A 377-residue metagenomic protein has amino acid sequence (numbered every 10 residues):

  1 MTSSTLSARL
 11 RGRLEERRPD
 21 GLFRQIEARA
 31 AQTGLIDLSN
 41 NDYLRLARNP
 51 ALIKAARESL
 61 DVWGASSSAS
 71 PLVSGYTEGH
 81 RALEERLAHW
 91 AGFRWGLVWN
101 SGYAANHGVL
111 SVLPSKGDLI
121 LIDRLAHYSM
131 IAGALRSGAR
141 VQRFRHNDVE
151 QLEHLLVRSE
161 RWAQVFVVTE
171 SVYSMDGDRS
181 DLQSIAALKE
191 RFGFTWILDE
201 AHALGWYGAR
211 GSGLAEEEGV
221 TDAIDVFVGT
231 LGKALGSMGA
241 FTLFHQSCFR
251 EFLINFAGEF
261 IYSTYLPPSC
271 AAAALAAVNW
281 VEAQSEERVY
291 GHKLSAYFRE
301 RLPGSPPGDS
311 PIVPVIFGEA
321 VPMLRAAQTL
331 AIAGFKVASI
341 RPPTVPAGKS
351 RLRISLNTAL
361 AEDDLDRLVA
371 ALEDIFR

Functional and structural regions predicted by a protein language model:
T2-A65, F194: N-terminal "arm"/small-domain region of PLP-dependent enzymes with the aminotransferase-like
L46-A47, V289-G334, T344, G348-K349 (+1 more regions): Conserved PLP-binding catalytic core of the aspartate aminotransferase-like
P50, K54, E58, V62 (+4 more regions): PLP-dependent enzyme catalytic core of the Aspartate aminotransferase-like
K54, S59-S101: Conserved N-terminal alpha-helix of the aminotransferase class I/II PLP-enzyme fold
N100-Y103, L121-S137: Substrate-binding/gating loop at the entrance of the active-site cleft, primarily in PLP-dependent aminotransferase-like
V109-Y128, V149: Conserved PLP-anchoring active-site segment centered on the Schiff-base-forming lysine
Q142, H146-L198: Active-site phosphate-binding strand-loop segment of PLP-dependent enzymes
F192-T195, H202, Y207-D309: Active-site C-terminal subdomain of aminotransferase-like
